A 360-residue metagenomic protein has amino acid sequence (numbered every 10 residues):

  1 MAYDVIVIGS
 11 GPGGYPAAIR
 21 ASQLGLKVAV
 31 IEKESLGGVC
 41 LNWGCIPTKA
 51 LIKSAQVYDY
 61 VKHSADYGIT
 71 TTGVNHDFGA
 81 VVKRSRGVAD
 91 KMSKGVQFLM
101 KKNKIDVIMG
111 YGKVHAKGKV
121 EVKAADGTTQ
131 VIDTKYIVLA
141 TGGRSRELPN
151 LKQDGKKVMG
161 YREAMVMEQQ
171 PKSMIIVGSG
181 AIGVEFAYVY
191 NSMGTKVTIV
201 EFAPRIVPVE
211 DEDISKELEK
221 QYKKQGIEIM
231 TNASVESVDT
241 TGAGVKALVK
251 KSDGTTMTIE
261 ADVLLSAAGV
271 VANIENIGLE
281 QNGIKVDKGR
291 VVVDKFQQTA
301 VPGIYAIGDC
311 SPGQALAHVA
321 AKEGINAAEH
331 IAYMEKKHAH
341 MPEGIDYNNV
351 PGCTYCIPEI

Functional and structural regions predicted by a protein language model:
A2-Y3, I19-L26, I31-Q170, A203-V207 (+5 more regions): Glycine-rich flavin
Y3-V30, G183-S192: N-terminal Rossmann-like FAD-binding beta1-loop-alpha1 element of flavoenzymes
I6-I8, G112, V131-G142, V177 (+2 more regions): Short hydrophobic core segments
G9-P12, K33-E34, V177-G180, D309: Glycine-rich Rossmann-fold phosphate-binding loop(s) that bind the pyrophosphate of adenine dinucleotide cofactors
C45, T141-K196, V200, Q225-I229 (+3 more regions): Glycine-rich dinucleotide-binding loop and its adjacent helix/turn
Y111-K113, G180, S234: Conserved acidic residues
G155-Q170, T258-H338: FAD-site-proximal beta/loop scaffold in flavoenzymes
